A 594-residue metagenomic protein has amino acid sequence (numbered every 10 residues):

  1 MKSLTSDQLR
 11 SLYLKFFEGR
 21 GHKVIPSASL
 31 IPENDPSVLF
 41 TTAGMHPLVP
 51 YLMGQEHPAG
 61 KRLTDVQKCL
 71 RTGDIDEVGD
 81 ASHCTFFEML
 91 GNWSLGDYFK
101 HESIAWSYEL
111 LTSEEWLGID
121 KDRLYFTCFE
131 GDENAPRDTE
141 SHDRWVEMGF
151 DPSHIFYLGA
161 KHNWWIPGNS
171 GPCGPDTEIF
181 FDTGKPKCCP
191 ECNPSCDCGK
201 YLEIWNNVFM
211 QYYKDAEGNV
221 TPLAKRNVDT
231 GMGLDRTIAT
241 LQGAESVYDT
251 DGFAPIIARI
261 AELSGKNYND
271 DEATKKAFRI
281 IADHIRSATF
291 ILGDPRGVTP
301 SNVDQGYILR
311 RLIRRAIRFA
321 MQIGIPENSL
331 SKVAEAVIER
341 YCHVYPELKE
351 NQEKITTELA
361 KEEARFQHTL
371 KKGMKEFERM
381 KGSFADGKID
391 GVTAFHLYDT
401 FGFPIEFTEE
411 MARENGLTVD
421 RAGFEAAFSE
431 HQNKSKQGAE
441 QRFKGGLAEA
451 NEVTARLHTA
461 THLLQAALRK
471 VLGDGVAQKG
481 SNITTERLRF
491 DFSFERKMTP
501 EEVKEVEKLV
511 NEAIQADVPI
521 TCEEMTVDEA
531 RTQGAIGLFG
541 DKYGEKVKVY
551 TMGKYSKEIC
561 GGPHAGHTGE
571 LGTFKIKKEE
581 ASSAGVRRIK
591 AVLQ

Functional and structural regions predicted by a protein language model:
M1-Q594: A glycine- and charged-residue-rich anion-binding loop/surface
